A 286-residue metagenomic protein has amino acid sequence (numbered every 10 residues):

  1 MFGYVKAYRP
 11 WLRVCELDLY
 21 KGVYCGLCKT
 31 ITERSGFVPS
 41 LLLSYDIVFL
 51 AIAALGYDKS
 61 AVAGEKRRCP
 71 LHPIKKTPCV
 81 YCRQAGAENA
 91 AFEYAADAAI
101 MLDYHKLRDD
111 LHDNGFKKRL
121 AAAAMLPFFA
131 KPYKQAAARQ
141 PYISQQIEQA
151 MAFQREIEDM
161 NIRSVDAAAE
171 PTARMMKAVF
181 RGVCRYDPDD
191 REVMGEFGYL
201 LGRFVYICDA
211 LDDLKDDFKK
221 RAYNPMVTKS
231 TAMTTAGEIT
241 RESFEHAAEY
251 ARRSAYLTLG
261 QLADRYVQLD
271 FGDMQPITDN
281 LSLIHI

Functional and structural regions predicted by a protein language model:
M1-E196, R203, I207-G260, D264-M274: Acidic catalytic motifs of isoprenoid enzymes
D217, N280-L281: Short acidic/histidine-centered micro-motifs embedded in hydrophobic/aromatic stretches that mark compact functional
I284-I286: Conserved small/polar residues in nucleotide/adenosyl-binding loops
